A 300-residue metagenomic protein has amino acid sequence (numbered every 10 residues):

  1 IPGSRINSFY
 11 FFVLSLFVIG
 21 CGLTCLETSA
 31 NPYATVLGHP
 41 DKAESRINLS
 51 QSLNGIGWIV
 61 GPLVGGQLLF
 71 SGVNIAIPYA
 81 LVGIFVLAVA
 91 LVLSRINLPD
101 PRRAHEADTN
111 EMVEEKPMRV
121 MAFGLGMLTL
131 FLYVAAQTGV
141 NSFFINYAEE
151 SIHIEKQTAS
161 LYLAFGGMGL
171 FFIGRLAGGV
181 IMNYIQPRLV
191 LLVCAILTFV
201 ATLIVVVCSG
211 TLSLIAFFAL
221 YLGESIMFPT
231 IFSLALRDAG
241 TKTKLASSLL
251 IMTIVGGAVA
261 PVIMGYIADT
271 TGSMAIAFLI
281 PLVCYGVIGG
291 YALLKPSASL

Functional and structural regions predicted by a protein language model:
I1-I6, I196-S209: C-terminal ends and interior cores of transmembrane alpha-helices in multi-pass membrane transporters/permeases
F9-L26, L212-M227: Hydrophobic core of transmembrane alpha-helices in multi-pass small-molecule transporters, especially MFS/SLC-type
S15-S52: Cytoplasmic helix-loop-helix junction between adjacent transmembrane helices in 12-TM secondary transporters
C25-H39, S225-G240: Intracellular juxtamembrane helix-capping segments at the cytosolic ends of symmetry-related transmembrane helices
S29, S50-S71, S247-L249, V255-M274 (+2 more regions): A gly/Pro-rich, aromatic-decorated transmembrane alpha-helix motif that marks the paired, flexible gating helices
R46-P101: Helix-loop-helix hairpin linking two adjacent transmembrane segments in secondary transporters
R119-F165, G169: Extracytoplasmic gate region of multi-pass secondary transporters
G174-Q186, A268: Helix-to-loop junctions at the C-terminal end of transmembrane segments in multipass secondary transporters
